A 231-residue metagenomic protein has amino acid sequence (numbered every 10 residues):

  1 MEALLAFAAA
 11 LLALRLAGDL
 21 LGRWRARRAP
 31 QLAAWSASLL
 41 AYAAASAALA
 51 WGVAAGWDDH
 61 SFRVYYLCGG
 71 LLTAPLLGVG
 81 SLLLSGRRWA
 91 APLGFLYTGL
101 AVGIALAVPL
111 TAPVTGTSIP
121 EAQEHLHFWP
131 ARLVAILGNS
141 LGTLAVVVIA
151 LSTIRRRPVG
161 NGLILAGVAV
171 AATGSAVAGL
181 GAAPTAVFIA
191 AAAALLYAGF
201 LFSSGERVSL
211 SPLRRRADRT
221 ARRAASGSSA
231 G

Functional and structural regions predicted by a protein language model:
M1-A13, A29-I104, T185-A194: Individual alpha-helical transmembrane segments in multi-pass integral membrane proteins
R15-L21, L76-L83, L133-R157: Alpha-helical transmembrane segments in multipass membrane proteins, preferentially the mid-helix core
L20-L21, S46-A50, A172-A176, Y197: Alpha-helical transmembrane segments of multipass membrane proteins
R27-Q31, I154-R157: Short helix-adjacent coil turns
L49-W57, L110-T115, S175-L180: Juxtamembrane "helix-exit" motif on the non-cytosolic side of transmembrane helices
A54-G56, L82-R88, A112-P120, P184 (+1 more regions): A cytosolic-side transmembrane-helix exit/cap motif
P75, S85-L144: Membrane-proximal helix-loop-helix units in multi-pass membrane proteins
V147-G231: C-terminal transmembrane-bundle signature of multipass membrane proteins, characterized by strong activation on
